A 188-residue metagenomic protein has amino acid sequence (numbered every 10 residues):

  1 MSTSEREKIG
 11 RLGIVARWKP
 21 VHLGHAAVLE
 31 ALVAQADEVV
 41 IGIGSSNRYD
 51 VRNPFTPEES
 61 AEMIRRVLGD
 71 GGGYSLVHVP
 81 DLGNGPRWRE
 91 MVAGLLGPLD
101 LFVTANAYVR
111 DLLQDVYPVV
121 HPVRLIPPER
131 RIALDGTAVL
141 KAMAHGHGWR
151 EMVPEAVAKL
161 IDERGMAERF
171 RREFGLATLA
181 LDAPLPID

Functional and structural regions predicted by a protein language model:
M1-D188: Nucleotidyltransferase catalytic core that binds NTPs
